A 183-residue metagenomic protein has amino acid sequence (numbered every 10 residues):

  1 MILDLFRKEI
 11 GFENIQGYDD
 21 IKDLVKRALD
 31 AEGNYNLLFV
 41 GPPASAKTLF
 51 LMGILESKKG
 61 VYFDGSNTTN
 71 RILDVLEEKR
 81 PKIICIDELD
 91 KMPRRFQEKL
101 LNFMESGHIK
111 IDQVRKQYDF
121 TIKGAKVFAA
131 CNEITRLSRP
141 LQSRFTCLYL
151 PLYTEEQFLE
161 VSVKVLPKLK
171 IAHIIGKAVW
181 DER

Functional and structural regions predicted by a protein language model:
I2-N36: Pre-Walker A (pre-P-loop) alpha-helix and adjacent loop at the N terminus of AAA/AAA+ ATPase modules, a conserved
L29-F63: Walker A/P-loop
P43, E78-K79, I111-A130: AAA+/SF3 P-loop NTPase mechanochemical coupling elements
F50-G53, P81-G107, I134-R144: Conserved AAA+/SF3 P-loop NTPase catalytic/coupling segment centered on the Walker-B
K58-I83: Short glycine-rich substrate-engagement loop in P-loop NTPases that contacts/grips substrate
Q97-K123, P151: Substrate-gripping "pore-loop 1 plus following alpha2 helix"
L137-I171: Conserved AAA+ ATPase core "coupling" helix
K170-R183: Conserved AAA+ ATPase small/helical "lid" subdomain
